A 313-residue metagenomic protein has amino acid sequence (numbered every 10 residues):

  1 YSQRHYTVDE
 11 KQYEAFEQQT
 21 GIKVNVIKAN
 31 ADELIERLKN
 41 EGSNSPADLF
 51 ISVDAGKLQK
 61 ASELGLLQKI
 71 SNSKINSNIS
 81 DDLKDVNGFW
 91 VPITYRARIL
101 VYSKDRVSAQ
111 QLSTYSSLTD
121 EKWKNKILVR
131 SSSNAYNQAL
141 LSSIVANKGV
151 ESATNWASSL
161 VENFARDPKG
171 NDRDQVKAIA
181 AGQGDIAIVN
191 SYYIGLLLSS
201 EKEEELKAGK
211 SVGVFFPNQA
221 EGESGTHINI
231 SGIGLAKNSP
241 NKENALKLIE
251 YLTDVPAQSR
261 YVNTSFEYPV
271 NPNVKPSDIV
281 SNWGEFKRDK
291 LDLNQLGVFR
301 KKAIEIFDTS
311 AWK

Functional and structural regions predicted by a protein language model:
Y1-K60, K313: Early extracytoplasmic/lumenal segment of secretory-pathway proteins
Y1-R4, V86-N87, Y102-K104, Q110 (+3 more regions): Short beta-strand->loop
S45-F50, Q68-Y102, S116, K126-V129: A structural signal for short loop-to-beta-strand junctions that line the ligand-binding cleft of periplasmic/secreted
L67-N76, F89-V91, S116, E203-H227 (+1 more regions): Short beta-strand->loop
I99-R106, S142, I228-N241, R260-N263: A bilobed periplasmic-binding-protein/Venus flytrap-type ligand-binding module shared by bacterial periplasmic
N125-S133, Y251-K275: Periplasmic-binding protein-like
S143, K148-P217: Ligand-binding pocket segment of bilobal, Venus flytrap-like solute-binding proteins
P276-K313: Extracellular/periplasmic bilobal clamshell ligand-binding domains
